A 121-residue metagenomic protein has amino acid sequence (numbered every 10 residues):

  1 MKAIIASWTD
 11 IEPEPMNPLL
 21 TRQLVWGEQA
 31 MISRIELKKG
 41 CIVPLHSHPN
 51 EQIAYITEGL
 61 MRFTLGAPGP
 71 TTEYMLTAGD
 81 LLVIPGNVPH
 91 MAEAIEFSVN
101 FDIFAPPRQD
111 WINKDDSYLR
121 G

Functional and structural regions predicted by a protein language model:
M1-Q29, N113-G121: A short, N-terminal "cap"/entry segment at the start of jelly-roll beta-barrel domains of the cupin/DSBH fold
I4, T64, D80-P85, Q109 (+1 more regions): A beta-strand edge to alpha-helix "cap/lid" segment located at domain peripheries
Q23-L24, I35, V43-H48, L65 (+2 more regions): Short histidine-centered beta-strand/loop micro-motifs that create catalytic or ligand/metal-coordination sites
E36-K38, H48-F63: Short, conserved beta-strand element in jelly-roll/cupin
I42-P44, R62, L82-M91: Histidine-centered metal-chelating micro-motifs
T57-E58, T77-A78, E96: A cytosolic small-molecule/anion-sensing beta-strand core signal
P68-G86: Short acidic-glycine-tyrosine-enriched beta hairpin
G86-D110: Ligand-binding loop in jelly-roll beta-barrel domains
